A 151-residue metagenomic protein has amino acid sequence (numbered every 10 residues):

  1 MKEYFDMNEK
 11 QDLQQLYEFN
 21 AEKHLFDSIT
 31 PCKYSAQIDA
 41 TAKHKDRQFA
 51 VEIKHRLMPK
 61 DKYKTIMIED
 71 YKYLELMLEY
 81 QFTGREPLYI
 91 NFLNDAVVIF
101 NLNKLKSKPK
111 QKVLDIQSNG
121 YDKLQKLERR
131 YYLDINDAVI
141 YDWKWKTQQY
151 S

Functional and structural regions predicted by a protein language model:
M1-Y34: Acidic-basic catalytic patches of nuclease active cores, encompassing PD-(D/E)XK and other metal-cofactor nuclease
K2-F5, K54-K104: Catalytic cores of nucleic-acid endonucleases
K23-H24, S28, Y34, K45 (+1 more regions): Non-catalytic C-terminal interaction segments of nucleic acid-processing enzymes
P31-C32, T41-K43, E79-Q81: Short, conserved, surface-exposed binding loops centered on an aromatic residue
A36-I38: Short beta-strand or tight-loop elements that sit immediately N-terminal to catalytic metal-binding acidic residues
A40-P59: Conserved catalytic cores of phosphodiester-cleaving nucleases, focusing on short active-site segments
